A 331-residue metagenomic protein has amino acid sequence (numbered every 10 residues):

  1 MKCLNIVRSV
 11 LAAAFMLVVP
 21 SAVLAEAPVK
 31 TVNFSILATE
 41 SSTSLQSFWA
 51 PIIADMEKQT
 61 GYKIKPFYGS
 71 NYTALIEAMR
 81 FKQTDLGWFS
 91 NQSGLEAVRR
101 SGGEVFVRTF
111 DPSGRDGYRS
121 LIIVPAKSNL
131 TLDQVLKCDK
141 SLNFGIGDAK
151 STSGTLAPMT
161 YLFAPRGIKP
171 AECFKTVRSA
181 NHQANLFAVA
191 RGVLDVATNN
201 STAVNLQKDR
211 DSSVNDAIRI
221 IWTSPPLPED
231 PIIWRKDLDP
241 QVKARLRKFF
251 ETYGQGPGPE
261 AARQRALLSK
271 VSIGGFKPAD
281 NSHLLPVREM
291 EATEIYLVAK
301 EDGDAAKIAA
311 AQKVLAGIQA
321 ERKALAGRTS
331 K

Functional and structural regions predicted by a protein language model:
M1-L11: Bacterial N-terminal signal peptides that target proteins for export
S9-P20: Bacterial N-terminal signal peptides
V29-E57, G69, Q92, Y118-F187 (+2 more regions): Bilobed "Venus flytrap"/periplasmic-binding protein-like clamshell domains and structurally analogous long
N33-A38, D111-L121, S212-R247, R265-D280: Periplasmic-binding protein-like
E40-S41, S47-P51, R245-K331: An extracytoplasmic/periplasmic, membrane-proximal ligand-sensing/linker region
T73-G87, R100, Y118, H182-A197: Short helices/loops that flank or line small-molecule/ion binding pockets
W88-S101, A164, A190-R191, D195-N215: A ligand-binding cleft/hinge motif common to bilobed small-molecule-binding domains
G103-R115, G145: A structural signal for short loop-to-beta-strand junctions that line the ligand-binding cleft of periplasmic/secreted
